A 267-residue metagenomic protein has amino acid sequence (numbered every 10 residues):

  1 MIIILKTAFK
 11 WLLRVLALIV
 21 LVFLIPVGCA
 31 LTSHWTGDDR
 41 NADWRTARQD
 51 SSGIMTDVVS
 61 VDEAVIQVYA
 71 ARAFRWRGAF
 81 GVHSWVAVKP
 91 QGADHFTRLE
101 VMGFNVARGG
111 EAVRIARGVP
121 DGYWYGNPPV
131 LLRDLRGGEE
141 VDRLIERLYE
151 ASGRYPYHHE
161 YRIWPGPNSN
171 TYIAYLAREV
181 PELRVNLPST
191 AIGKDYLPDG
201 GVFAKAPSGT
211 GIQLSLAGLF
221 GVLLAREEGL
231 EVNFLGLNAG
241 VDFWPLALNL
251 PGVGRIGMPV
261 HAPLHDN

Functional and structural regions predicted by a protein language model:
I2-D39, D43-R48, R154-N267: Activation targets extended, charge/polar-rich intrinsically disordered C-terminal tails
T36-G53, V59-R136, H159, N238-V253: Glycine-rich catalytic cores of cysteine/serine-nucleophile enzymes that process amide/ester linkages in cell-envelope
S52-I54, A70-A71, R147, L216-G218: Residue-level detector of functional hotspots within protein domains
N105, D134-E139, L197-A206: Intrinsically disordered, glycine/charged-rich N-terminal periplasmic/extracytoplasmic linker segments that lie
A112-P181: Mid-length scaffold segments of soluble, non-membrane domains
